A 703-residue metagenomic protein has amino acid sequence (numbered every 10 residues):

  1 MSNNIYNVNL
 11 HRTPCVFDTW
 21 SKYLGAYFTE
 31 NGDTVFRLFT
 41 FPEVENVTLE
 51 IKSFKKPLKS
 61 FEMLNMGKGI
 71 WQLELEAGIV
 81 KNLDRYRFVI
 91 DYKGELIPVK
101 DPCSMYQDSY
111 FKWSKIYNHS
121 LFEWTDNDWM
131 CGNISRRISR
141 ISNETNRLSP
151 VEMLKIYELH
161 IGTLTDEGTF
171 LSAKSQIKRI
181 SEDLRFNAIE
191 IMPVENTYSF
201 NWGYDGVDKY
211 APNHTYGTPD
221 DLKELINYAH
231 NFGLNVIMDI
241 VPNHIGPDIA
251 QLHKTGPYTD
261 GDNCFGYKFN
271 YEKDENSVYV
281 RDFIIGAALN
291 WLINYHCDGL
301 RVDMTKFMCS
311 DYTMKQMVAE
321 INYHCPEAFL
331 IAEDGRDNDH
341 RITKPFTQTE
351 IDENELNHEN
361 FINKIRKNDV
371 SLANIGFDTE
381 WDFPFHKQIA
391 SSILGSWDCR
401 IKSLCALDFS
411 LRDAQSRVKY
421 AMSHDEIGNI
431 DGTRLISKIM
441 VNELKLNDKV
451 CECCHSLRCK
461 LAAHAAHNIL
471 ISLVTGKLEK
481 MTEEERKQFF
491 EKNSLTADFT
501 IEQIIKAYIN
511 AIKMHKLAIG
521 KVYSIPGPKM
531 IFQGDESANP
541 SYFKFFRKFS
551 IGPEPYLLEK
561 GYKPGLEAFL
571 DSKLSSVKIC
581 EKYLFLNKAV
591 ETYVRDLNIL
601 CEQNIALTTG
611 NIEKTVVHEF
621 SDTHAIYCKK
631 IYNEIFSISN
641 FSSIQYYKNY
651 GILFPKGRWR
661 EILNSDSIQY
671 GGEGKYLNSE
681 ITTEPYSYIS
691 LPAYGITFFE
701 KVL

Functional and structural regions predicted by a protein language model:
M1-R37, P57-I156, S667-T682: The feature marks proteins involved in alpha-glucan
T34-F41, S639: Short edge beta-strand/loop segments characteristic of extracellular beta-sandwich folds
F36, V47, S642-G657: Surface-exposed beta-strand/loop patches in extracellular or lumenal glycoproteins
S109-Y110, N143-V151, H160-R301, T305-F329 (+3 more regions): Substrate-binding/active-site clefts of carbohydrate-active enzymes
Y110-F111, H296, V318-L558, I612-E613 (+3 more regions): Conserved alpha/beta catalytic core and glycan-binding cleft of carbohydrate-active enzymes
F549, E554, L597-N598, G651-E680: C-terminal accessory region downstream of the catalytic core in glycan-modifying enzymes
L570-V616: Aromatic- and carboxylate-lined catalytic core of secreted/periplasmic carbohydrate-active enzymes
N678-L703: C-terminal beta-strand-rich structural cap/linker in extracellular carbohydrate-active enzymes
